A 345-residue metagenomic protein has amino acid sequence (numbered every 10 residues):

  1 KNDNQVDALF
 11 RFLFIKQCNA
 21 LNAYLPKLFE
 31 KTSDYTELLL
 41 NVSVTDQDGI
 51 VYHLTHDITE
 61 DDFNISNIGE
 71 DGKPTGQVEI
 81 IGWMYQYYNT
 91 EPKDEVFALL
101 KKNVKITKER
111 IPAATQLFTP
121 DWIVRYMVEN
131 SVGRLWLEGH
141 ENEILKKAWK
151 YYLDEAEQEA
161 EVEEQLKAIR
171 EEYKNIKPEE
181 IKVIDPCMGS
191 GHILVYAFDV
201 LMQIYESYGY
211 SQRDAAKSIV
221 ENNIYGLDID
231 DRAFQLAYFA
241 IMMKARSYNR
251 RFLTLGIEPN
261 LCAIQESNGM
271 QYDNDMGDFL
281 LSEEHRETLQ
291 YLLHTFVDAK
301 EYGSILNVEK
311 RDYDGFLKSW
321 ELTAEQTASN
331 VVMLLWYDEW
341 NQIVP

Functional and structural regions predicted by a protein language model:
K1-Y196, V200, L227-A233, P259-N260 (+1 more regions): Preference for the N-terminal adenyl/adenosyl cofactor-binding alpha/beta module
V200-L201, K244: Signature of the SF2 helicase/ATPase Hel1-core->accessory helical subdomain module
L201-Y208: Post-Walker A helix-loop "phosphate-sensing" segment adjacent to the P-loop in P-loop NTPases
S211-D214: Flexible glycine/proline-rich, aromatic-decorated loop/lid segments
N223-I224: Short beta-strand element of Class I
A237: Conserved SAM-binding loop
N249-R250, T254-G256: S-adenosyl-L-methionine
